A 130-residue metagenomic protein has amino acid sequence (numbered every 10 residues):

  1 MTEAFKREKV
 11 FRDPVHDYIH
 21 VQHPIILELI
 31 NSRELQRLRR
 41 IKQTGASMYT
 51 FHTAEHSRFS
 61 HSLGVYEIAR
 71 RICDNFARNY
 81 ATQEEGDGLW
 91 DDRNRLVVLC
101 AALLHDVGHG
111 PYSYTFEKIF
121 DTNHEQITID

Functional and structural regions predicted by a protein language model:
M1-K42, A46-C100, G108-D130: Sequence-structural signature of the catalytic-core scaffold of metal-dependent phosphohydrolases that act on
